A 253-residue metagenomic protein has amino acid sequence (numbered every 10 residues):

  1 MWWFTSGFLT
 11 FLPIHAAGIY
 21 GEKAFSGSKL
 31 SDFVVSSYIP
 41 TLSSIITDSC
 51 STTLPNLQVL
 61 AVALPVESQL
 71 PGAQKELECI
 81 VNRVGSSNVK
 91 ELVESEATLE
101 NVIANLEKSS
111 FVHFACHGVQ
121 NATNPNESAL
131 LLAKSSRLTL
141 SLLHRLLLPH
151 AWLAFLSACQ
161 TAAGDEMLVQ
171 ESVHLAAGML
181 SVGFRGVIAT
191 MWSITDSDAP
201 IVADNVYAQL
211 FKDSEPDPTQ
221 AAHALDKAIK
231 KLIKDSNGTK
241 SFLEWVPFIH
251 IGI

Functional and structural regions predicted by a protein language model:
M1-I253: Catalytic cores of enzymes
